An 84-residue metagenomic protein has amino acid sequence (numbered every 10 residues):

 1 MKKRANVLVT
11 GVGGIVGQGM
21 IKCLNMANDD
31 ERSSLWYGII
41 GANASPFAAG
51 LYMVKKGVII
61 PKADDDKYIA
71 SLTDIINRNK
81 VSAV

Functional and structural regions predicted by a protein language model:
M1-V84: ATP-binding N-terminal substructure of ATP-dependent carboxylate-amine bond-forming enzymes
